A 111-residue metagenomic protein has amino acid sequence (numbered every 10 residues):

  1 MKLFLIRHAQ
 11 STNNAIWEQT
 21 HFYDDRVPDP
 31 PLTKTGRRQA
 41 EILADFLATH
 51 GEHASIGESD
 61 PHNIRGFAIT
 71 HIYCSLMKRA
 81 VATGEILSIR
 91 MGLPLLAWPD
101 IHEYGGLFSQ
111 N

Functional and structural regions predicted by a protein language model:
M1-F4, T70-H71: Extreme N-terminal starter segment of soluble prokaryotic enzymes
K2, P94-L96: Conserved beta-strand segments of alpha/beta enzyme cores
R7-A9, D100-I101: Short loop/turn segments at strand-loop or loop-helix junctions that form parts of catalytic or ligand-binding pockets
A9-P94: Active-site-proximal alpha-helix that buttresses catalytic centers in soluble enzyme cores
W98-N111: Signature for phosphate-centric chemistry
